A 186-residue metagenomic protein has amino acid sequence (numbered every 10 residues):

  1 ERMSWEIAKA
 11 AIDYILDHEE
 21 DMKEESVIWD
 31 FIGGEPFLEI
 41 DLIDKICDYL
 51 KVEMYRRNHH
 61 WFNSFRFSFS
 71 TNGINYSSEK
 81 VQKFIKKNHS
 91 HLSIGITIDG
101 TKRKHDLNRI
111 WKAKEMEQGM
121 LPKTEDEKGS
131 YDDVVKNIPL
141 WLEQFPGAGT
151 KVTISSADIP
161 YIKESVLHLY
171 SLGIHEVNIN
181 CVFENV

Functional and structural regions predicted by a protein language model:
W5-A8, I12-D30, E39-C181: Radical SAM/AdoMet-radical enzyme domain recognition
